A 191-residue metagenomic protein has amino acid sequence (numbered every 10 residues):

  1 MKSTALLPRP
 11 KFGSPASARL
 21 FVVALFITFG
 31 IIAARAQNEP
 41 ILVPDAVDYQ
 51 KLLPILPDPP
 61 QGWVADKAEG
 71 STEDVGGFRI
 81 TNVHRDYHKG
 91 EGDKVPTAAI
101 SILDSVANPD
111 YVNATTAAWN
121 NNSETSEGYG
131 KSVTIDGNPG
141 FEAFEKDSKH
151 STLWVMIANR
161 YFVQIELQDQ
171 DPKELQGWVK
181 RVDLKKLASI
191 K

Functional and structural regions predicted by a protein language model:
M1-S17: N-terminal secretory signal peptides that target proteins for export/translocation
K2, L25-F26, H150: A detector of low-complexity, intrinsically disordered, Ser/Thr/Gly/Pro/Ala-rich segments
K2-A5, D48, D183: Poly-acidic low-complexity segments
R19-G30: Bacterial N-terminal signal peptides
I32-A36: Sec/Tat signal peptide C-region and signal peptidase I cleavage site
Q37-L42, S123-K191: A short, solvent-exposed beta-edge/loop patch
N38-K146: Short, solvent-exposed recognition patches
